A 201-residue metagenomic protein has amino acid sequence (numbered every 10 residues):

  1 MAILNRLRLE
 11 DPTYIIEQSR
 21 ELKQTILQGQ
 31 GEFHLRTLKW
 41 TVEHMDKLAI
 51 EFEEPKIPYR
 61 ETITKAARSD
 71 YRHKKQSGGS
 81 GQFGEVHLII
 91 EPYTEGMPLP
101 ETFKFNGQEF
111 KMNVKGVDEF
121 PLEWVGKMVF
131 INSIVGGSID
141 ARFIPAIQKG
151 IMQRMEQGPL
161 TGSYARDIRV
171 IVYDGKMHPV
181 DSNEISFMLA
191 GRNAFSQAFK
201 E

Functional and structural regions predicted by a protein language model:
M1-E201: Accessory interaction regions appended to the cores of large information-processing enzymes
